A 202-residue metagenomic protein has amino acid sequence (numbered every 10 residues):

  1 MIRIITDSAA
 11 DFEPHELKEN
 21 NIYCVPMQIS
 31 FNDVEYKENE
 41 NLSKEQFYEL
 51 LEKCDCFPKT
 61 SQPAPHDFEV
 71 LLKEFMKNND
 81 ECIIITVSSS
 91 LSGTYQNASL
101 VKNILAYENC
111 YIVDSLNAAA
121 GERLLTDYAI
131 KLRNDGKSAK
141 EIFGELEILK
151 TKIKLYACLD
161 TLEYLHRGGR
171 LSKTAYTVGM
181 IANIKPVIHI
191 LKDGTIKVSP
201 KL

Functional and structural regions predicted by a protein language model:
R3, A9-L17, I22-Y23, Q28 (+4 more regions): Mixed-charge interfacial surface used for oligomerization/domain docking and macromolecular partner engagement
I4-I5, K59, I84, I112: Short catalytic-loop micro-motif centered on adjacent basic/acidic residues
E35-Y107: Class I S-adenosyl-L-methionine
